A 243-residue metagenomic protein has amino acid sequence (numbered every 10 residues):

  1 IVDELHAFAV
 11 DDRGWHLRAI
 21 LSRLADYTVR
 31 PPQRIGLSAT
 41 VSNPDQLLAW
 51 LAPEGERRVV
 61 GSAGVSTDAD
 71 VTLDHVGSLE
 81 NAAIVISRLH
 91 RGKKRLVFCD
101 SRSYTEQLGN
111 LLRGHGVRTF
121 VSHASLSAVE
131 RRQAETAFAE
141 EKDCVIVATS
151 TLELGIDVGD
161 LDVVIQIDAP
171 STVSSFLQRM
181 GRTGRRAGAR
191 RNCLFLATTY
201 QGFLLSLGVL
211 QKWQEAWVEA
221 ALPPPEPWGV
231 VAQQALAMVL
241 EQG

Functional and structural regions predicted by a protein language model:
I1-G243: Helicase motor core with emphasis on the C-terminal RecA-like subdomain
